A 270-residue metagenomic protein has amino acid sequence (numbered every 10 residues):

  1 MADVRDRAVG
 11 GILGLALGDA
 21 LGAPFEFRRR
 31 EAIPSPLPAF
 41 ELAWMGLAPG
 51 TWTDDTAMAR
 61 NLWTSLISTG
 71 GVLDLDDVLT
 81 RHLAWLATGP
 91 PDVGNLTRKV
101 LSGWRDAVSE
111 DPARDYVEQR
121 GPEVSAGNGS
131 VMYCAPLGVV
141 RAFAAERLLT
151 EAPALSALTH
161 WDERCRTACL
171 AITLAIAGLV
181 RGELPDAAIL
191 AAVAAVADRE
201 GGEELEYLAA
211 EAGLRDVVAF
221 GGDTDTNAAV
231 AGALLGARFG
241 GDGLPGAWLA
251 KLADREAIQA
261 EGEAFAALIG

Functional and structural regions predicted by a protein language model:
M1-G270: Structured, active/binding-site neighborhoods that engage oxygen-rich ligands
